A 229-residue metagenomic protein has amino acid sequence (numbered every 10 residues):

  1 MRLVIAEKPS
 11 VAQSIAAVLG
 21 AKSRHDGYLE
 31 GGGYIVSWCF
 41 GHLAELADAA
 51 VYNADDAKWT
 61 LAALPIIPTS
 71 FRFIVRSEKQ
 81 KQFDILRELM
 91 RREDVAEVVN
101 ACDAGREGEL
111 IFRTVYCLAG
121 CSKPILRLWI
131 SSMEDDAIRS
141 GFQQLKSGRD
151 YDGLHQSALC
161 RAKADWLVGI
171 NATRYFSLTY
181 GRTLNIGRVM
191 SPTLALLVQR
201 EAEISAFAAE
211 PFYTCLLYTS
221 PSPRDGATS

Functional and structural regions predicted by a protein language model:
M1-A162, W166: Intrinsically disordered, low-complexity regulatory segments
V99, T214-L216: Beta-strand secondary-structure signal
I138-T214: C-terminal or mid-to-C-terminal helical accessory/interaction module adjacent to the motor/catalytic core
Y218-P223: Conserved small/polar residues in nucleotide/adenosyl-binding loops
